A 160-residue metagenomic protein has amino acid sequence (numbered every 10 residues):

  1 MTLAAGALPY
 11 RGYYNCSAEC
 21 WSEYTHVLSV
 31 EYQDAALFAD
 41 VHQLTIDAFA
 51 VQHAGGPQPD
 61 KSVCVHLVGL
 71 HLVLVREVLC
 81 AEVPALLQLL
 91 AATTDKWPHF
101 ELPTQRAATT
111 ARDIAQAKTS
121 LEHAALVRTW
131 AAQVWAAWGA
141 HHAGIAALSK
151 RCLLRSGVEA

Functional and structural regions predicted by a protein language model:
M1-A160: Intrinsically disordered, low-complexity linkers and terminal regions that flank or interleave Cys/His-based
